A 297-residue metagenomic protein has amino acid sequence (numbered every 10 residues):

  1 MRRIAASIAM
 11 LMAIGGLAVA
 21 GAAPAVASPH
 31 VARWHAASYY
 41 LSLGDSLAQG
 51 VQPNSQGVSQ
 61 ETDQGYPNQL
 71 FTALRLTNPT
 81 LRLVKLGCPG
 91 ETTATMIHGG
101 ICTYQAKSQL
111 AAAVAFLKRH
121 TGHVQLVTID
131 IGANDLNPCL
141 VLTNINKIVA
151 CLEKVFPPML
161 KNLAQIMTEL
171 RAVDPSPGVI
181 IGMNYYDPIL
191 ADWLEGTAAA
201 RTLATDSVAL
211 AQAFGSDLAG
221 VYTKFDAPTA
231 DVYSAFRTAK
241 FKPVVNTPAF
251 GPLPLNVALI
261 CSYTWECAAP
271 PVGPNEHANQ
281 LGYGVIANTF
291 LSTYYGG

Functional and structural regions predicted by a protein language model:
M1-A27: Secretory targeting and sorting signals
A25-A36, A172, P177, L210 (+2 more regions): Composition-driven, intrinsically disordered low-complexity tracts enriched in small residues
P29-G90, V127: Serine-esterase "nucleophile elbow" of acetyl-processing enzymes
V51-Q56, M96-G99, L140-T143, W193-G196: Short acidic, glycine/proline-rich loop/turn micro-motifs
N54-Q60, G99-C102, N146, A204 (+1 more regions): Short glycine-enriched, charge-decorated loop/helix-capping segments at active-site entrances that position
L86-T93, A235-R237: Acidic helix-start/capping segments at beta-turn-to-alpha-helix junctions
K107-G273: Alpha-helical cap/lid subdomain in secreted, periplasmic, or secretory-pathway luminal O-acyl-processing enzymes
L255-G297: Histidine-centered active-site loop/cap adjacent to the catalytic His in serine esterases/O-acetyl transfer systems
